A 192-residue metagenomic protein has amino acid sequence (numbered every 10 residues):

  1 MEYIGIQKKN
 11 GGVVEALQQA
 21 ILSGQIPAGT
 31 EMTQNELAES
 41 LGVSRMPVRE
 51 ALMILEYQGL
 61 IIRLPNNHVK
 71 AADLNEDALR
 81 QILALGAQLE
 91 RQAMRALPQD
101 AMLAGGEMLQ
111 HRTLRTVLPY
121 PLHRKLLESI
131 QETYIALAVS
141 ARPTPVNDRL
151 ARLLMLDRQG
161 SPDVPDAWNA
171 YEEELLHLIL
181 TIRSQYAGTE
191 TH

Functional and structural regions predicted by a protein language model:
M1-R95, S184-H192: Short linear motifs at protein or domain termini
G12, N66, G106-L109, P145-D148: Alpha-helix N-cap/N′ positions at the starts of helices
R45, R49, E76-L83, R124 (+2 more regions): Amphipathic, non-membrane alpha-helical segments in soluble helical-bundle scaffolds
Q58, A71-E132, M155-P162: All-alpha effector-binding/dimerization core of bacterial HTH-type transcriptional repressors
Q131, A136-S140: Eukaryote-biased recognition of C-terminal alpha-helical segments
V139-H192: C-terminal all-alpha effector/ligand-binding and dimerization domain of prokaryotic HTH-type transcriptional repressors
